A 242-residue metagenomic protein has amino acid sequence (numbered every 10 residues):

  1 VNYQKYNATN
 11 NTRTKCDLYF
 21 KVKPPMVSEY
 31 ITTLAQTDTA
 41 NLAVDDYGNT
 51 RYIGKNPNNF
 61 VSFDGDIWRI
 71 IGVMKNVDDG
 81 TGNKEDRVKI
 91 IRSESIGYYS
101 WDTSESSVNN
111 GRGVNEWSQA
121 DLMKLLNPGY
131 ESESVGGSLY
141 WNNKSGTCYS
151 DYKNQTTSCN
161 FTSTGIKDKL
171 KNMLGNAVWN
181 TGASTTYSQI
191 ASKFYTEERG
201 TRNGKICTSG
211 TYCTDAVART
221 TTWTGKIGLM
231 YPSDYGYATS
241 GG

Functional and structural regions predicted by a protein language model:
V1-G242: Long, domain-scale functional regions
